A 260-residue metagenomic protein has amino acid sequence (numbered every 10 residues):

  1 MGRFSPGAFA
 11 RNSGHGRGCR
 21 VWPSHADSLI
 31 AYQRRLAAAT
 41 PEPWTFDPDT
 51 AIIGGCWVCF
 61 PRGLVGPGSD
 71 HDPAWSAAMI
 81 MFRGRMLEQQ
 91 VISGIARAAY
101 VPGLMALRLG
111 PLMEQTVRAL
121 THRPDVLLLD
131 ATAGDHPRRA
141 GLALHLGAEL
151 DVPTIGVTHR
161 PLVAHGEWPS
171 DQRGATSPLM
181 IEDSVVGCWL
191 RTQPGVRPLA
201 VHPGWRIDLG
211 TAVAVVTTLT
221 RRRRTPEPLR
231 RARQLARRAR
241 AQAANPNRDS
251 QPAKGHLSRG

Functional and structural regions predicted by a protein language model:
G2-A8, N12: Extreme N-terminal basic, low-complexity initiation segments that serve as generic localization/processing leaders
G18-V21, H25, L29-T40, P169-G260: C-terminal binding/interaction regions
H25-A26, A39, L104-L107, P111-Q115 (+3 more regions): Polyanion-binding surfaces on beta-sheet-dominated domains and ring/shell assemblies
A51-G66: Two-metal-ion RNase H-like nuclease active-site motif
C56-C59, D130-T132, V157-H159: Fold-independent oxyanion-binding glycine-rich loops and adjacent beta-strand/coil segments at enzyme active sites
L64-R123: A glycine-rich, hydrophobic loop/mini-helix early in the fold
M113-L146, L150-V152: Catalytic-site beta-strand/loop segments enriched in glycine and acidic/polar residues
H136-V186: A contiguous pocket-lining binding segment that forms or flanks enzyme active sites
